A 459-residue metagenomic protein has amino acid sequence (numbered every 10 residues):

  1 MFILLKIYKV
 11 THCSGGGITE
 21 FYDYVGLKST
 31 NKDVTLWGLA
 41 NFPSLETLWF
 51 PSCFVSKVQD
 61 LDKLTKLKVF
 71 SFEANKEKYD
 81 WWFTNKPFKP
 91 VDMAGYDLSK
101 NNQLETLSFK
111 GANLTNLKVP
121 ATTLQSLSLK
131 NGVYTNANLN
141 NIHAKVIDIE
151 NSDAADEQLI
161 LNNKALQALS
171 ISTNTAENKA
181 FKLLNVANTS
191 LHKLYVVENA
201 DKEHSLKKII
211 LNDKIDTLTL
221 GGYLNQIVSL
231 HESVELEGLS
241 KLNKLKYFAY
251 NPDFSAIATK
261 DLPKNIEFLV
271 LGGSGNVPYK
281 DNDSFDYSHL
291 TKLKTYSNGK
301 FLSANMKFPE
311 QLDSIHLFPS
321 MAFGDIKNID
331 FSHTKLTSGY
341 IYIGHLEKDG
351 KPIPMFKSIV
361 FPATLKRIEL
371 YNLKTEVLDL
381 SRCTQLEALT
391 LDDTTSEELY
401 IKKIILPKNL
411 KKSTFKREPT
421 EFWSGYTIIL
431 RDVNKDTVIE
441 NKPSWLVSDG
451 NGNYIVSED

Functional and structural regions predicted by a protein language model:
M1-K32, A74, Y79, F331 (+1 more regions): The feature captures the LRR N-terminal capping module
F2-F54, N85-F88, Q226, L290 (+3 more regions): LRR N-terminal entry segment and analogous cap-like coil->beta motifs
L4, Y8, T19, H143 (+10 more regions): Residues marking helix boundaries in flexible regions
T11, G26, S56-Q59, P120 (+11 more regions): N-terminal non-cleavable signal-anchor helices
G16-T19, V34-A40, S56-D62, V91-K100 (+13 more regions): Short, T/G/N/S-enriched strand-turn elements that build extracellular solenoid repeat scaffolds
E20-Y24, N41-E46, K63-V69, K100-E105 (+13 more regions): Leucine-rich repeat
G26-V34, W49-S56, S71-V91, S108-L114 (+14 more regions): Concave beta-strand-loop units of leucine-rich repeat
D392, E397-D459: Leucine-rich solenoid repeat scaffolds
